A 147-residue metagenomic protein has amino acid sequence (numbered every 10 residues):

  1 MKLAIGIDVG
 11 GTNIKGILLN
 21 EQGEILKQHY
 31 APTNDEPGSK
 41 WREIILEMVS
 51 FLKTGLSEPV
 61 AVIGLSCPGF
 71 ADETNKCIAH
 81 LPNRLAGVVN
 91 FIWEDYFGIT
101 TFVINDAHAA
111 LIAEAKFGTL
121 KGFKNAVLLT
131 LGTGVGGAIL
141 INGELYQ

Functional and structural regions predicted by a protein language model:
K2-D8, V60-G64, A126-T130, G136: Short glycine-aspartate micro-motif
L3-E43, E58, C77-I78, L145: Short glycine-rich, Thr/Ser-proximal phosphate-binding strand/loop in the N-terminal lobe of ATP-dependent enzymes
G6, L18, F70-A71, I139: Hydrophobic beta-strand positions
K15, E73, I112-A113, I139-I141: Active-site-proximal flexible loops/turns
I17-E21, K27-Y30, P37-K40, F102 (+1 more regions): Glycine/GP-enriched mid-protein hinge/lid loop-to-helix segment characteristic of carbohydrate kinases
G38-S39, E43-L46, S50, P59-I63 (+1 more regions): Glycine-rich phosphate-binding loop and adjoining helix at the ATP-binding site of ATP-dependent phosphoryl-transfer
P68-A71, G132-G134: Short glycine-rich anion-binding loops that position phosphate/pyrophosphate groups of nucleotides and phosphorylated
